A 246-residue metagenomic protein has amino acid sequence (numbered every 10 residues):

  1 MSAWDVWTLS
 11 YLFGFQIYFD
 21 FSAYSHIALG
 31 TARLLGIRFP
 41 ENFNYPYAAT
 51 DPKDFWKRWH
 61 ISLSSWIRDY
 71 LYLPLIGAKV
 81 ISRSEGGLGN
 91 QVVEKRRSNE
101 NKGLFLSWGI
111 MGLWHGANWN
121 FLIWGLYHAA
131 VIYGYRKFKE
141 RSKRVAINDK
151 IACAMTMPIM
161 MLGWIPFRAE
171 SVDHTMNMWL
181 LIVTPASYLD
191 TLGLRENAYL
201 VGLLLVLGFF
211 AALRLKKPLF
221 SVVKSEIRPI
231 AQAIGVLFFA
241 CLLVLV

Functional and structural regions predicted by a protein language model:
M1-F209, K217-V246: Membrane-embedded transmembrane alpha-helical bundles that form the catalytic cores of multi-pass lipid-modifying
